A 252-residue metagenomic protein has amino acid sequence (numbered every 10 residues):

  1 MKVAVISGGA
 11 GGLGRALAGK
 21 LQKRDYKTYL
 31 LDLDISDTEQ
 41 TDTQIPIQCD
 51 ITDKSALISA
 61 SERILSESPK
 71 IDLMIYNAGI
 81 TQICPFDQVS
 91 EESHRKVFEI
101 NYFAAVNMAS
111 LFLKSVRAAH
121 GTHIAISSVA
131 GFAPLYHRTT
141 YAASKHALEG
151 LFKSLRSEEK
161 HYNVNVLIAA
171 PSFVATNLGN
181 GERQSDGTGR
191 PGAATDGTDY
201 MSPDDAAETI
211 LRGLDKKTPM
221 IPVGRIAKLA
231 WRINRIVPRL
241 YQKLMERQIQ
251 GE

Functional and structural regions predicted by a protein language model:
M1-Y29: Canonical Rossmann dinucleotide-binding motif of NAD(H)/NADP(H)-dependent dehydrogenases/reductases, specifically
N77-Q82: Conserved NAD(P)H cofactor-binding loop of Rossmann-fold oxidoreductase domains
P85-F86, S90-R95: Substrate-binding pocket helix/loop in short-chain dehydrogenase/reductase
A109, S144: Active-site helix of classical SDR
S128: Residue(s) in the substrate-gating loop at a strand-loop-helix junction that position the organic substrate next
A133, S154-N165: Active-site-adjacent segment of SDR/Rossmann-fold oxidoreductases
H161-R225: SDR active-site lid
